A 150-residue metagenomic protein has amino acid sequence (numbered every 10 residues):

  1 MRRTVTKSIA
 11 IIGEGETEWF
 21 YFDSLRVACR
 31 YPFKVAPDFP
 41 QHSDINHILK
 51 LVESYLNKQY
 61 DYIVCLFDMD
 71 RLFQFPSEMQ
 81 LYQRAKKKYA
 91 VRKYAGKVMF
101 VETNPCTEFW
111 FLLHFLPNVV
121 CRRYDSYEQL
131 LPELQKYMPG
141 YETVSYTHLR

Functional and structural regions predicted by a protein language model:
R2-F67: Acidic, glycine-rich catalytic loops of TOPRIM or P-loop NTPase phosphate-binding modules used across DNA replication
F20-D23, I48, Q74-Q80, F111-H114: A short acidic (Asp/Glu
L25, M69, L113-N118: Generic structural signal for hydrophobic core residues of well-folded globular domains
S54-W110: A basic- and aromatic-enriched beta-loop-alpha substructure that forms the phosphate/nucleotide- and DNA/RNA-contacting
Y55-I63, P117-L131: A polyampholytic, Gly/Pro-enriched intrinsically disordered region
E133-G140: A two-mode feature
T143-V144: Acidic, proline/serine/threonine- and glycine-rich low-complexity intrinsically disordered segments
T147-H148: Conserved small/polar residues in nucleotide/adenosyl-binding loops
